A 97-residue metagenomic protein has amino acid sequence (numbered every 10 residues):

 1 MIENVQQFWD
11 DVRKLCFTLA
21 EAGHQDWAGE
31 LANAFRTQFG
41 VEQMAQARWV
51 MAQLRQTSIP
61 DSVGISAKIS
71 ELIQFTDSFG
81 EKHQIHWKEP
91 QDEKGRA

Functional and structural regions predicted by a protein language model:
M1-A97: C-terminal-biased regions
